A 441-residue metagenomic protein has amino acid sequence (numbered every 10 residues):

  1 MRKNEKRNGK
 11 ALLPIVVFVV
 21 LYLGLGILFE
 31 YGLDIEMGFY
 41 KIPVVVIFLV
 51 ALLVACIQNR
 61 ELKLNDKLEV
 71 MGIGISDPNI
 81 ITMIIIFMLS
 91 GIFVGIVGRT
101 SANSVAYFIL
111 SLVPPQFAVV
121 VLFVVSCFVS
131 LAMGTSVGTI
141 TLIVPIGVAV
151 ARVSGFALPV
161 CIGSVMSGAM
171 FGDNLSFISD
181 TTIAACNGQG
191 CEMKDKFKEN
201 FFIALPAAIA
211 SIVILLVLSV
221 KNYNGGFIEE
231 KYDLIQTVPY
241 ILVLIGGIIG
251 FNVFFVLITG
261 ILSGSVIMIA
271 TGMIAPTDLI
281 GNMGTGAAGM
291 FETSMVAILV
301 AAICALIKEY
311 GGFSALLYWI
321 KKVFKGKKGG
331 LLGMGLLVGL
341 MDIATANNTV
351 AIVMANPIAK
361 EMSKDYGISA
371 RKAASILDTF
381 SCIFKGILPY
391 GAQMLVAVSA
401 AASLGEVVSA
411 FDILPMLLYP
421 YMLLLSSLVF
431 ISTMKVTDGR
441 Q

Functional and structural regions predicted by a protein language model:
M1-G26, Q58, L62, D66 (+2 more regions): Long, contiguous bundles of hydrophobic transmembrane helices that form the permeation core of multi-pass
N4-R7, E30-V45, I73-P78, I109-P114 (+4 more regions): Interfacial loop-to-helix junctions that mark the boundaries of transmembrane helices in multi-pass membrane
K10-G24, D34, G38-R60, I81-L89 (+6 more regions): Hydrophobic mid-bilayer segments of alpha-helices in multi-pass membrane transport proteins, especially secondary
K41-L49, C56-Q58, K67-S101, Q116 (+4 more regions): Core transmembrane alpha-helical segments of multi-pass membrane transporters/permeases
S76-M83, Y107-V125, A151-C161, E230-V238 (+3 more regions): Membrane-interfacial loop-to-helix junctions in multi-pass transporters
M83-V94, P114-I146, K321-K360, D365-Y366 (+1 more regions): Hydrophobic alpha-helical transmembrane segments of multi-pass integral membrane proteins, predominantly secondary
V124-S136, S167-D173, I245-F251, I303-A305 (+2 more regions): Transmembrane alpha-helix interface/packing and boundary motifs in multi-pass membrane proteins, characterized by
T181, G188-I209, K327-Q441: C-terminal transmembrane helix pair
